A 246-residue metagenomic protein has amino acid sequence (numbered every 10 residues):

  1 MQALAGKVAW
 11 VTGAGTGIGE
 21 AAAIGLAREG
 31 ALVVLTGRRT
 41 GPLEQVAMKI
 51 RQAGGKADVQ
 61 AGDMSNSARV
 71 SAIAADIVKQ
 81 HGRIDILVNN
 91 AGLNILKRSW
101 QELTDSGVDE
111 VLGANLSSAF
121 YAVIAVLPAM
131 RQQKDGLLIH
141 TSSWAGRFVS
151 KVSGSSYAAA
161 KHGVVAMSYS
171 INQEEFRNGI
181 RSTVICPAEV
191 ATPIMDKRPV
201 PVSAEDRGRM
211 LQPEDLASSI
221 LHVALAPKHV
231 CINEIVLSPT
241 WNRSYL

Functional and structural regions predicted by a protein language model:
V8, G15-G17: Conserved glycine-rich cofactor-binding loop
G41, A61-I73, D105: The beta1-alpha1 cofactor-binding region of Rossmann-like NAD(H)/NADP(H)-dependent oxidoreductases
R98-W100, T104-L112: Substrate-binding pocket helix/loop in short-chain dehydrogenase/reductase
V123, A160: Active-site helix of classical SDR
S143: Residue(s) in the substrate-gating loop at a strand-loop-helix junction that position the organic substrate next
F148, S170-I180: Active-site-adjacent segment of SDR/Rossmann-fold oxidoreductases
R177-I180, V184-I185, A204-Y245: C-terminal helical subdomain
